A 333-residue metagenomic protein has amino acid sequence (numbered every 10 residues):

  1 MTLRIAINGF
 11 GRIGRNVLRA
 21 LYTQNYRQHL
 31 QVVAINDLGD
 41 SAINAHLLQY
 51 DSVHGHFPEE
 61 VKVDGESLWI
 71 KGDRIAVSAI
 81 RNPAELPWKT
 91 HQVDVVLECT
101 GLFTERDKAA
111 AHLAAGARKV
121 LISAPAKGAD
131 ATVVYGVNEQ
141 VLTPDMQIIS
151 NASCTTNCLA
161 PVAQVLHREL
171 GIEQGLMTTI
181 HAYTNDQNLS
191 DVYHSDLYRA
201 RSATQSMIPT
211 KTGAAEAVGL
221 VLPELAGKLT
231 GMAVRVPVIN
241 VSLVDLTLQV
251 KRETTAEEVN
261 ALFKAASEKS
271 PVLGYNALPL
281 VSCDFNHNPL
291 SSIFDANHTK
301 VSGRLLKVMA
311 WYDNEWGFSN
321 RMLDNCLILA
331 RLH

Functional and structural regions predicted by a protein language model:
M1-A200, K300, M322-D324, R331-H333: N-terminal Rossmann-like NAD(P) cofactor-binding subdomain of oxidoreductases, focused on the glycine-rich
L3, G231, L243, T247-H333: C-terminal active-site/capping subdomain that shapes the small-molecule cofactor and substrate pocket of enzyme
F10, G14, E105, A152-T155 (+9 more regions): Generic structural signal for well-ordered, non-membrane alpha-helical segments in soluble metabolic enzymes
L38-S41, A126-K127, S153-T155, T179-D186 (+4 more regions): Glycine-rich beta-alpha junction loops
D64, A129, A203, N240-S242 (+1 more regions): A generic structural signal for well-ordered coil/turn residues at beta-strand boundaries that shape enzyme active-site
L68, V133-Y135, I148, M207 (+4 more regions): Short clusters of hydrophobic/aromatic residues that line enzyme substrate/ligand-binding pockets
D145-M146, S202-T204, V241-D245, L305-K307: Short, solvent-exposed beta-strand edge segments and adjacent coil->beta transition regions
R168, I172-I239: Acidic, glycine-rich segments within the central catalytic cores of soluble metabolic enzymes that bind/position
